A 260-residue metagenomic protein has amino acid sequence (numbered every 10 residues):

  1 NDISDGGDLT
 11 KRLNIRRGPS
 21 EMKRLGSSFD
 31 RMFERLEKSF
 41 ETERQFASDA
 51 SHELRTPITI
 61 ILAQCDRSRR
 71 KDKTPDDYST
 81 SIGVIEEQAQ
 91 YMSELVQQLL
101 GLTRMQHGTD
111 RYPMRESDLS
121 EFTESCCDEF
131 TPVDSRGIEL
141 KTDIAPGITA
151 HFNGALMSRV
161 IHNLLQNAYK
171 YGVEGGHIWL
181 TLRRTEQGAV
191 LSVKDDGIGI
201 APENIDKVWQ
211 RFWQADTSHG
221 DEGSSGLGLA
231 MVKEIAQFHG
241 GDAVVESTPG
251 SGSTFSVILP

Functional and structural regions predicted by a protein language model:
N1-A47, L54, T59-D76, G83 (+7 more regions): Membrane-proximal HAMP signal-relay module
L9, V133-K141: Short conserved segments within the C-terminal catalytic ATPase subdomain
N14-G18, P113-E116, E139-T149: Conserved catalytic submotifs in the C-terminal HATPase_c
Q64, E87-M92: Short alpha-helical segment of the dimerization/phosphotransfer core of two-component systems
L119, G199-Q210: Short helix N-cap motif at coil->helix boundaries in the Bergerat
A168-Y169: Short helix-loop "hinge" at the ATP-lid/N-box region of the Bergerat-fold HATPase_c
G175-Q187: Short beta-strand/loop element within the Bergerat-fold HATPase_c
D195: Acidic ATP/Mg2+-coordinating residue in the GHKL
